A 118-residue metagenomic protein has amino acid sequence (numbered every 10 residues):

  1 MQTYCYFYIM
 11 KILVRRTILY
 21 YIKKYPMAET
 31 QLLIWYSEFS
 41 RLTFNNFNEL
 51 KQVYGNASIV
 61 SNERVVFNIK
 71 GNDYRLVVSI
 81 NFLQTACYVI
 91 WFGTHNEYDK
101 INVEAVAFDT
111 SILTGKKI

Functional and structural regions predicted by a protein language model:
M1-D73, F82-A86, N96-I118: Basic, Lys/Arg-enriched alpha-helical interface segments
V89-G93: Catalytic Cys-His active-site segments of thiol-dependent hydrolases/isopeptidases
